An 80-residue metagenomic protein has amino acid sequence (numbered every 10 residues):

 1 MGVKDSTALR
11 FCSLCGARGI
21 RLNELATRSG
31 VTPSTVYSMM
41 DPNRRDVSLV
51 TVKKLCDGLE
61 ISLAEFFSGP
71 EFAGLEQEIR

Functional and structural regions predicted by a protein language model:
M1-R21: A short, Lys/Arg-rich alpha-helix, primarily the initiator
S13, S38, A64-R80: Short, charged recognition helix plus adjacent turn of helix-turn-helix-like nucleic-acid-binding domains
C15, A26, C56: The alpha-helix within a helix-turn-helix
G30-D46: Recognition helix of helix-turn-helix/homeodomain-like DNA-binding domains that insert into the DNA major groove
N43-D57: Short, basic-rich loop-to-helix N-cap that marks the start of a DNA-contacting helix
